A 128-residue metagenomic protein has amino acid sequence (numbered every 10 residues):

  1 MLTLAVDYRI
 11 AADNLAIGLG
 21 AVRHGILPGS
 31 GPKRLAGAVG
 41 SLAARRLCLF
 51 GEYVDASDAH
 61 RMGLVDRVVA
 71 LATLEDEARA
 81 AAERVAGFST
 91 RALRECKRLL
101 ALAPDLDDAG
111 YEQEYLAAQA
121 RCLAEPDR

Functional and structural regions predicted by a protein language model:
L2-R91: Crotonase-fold acyl-CoA enzyme core
G51-A56, D76, A80-R128: C-terminal alpha-helix plus adjacent terminal tail
